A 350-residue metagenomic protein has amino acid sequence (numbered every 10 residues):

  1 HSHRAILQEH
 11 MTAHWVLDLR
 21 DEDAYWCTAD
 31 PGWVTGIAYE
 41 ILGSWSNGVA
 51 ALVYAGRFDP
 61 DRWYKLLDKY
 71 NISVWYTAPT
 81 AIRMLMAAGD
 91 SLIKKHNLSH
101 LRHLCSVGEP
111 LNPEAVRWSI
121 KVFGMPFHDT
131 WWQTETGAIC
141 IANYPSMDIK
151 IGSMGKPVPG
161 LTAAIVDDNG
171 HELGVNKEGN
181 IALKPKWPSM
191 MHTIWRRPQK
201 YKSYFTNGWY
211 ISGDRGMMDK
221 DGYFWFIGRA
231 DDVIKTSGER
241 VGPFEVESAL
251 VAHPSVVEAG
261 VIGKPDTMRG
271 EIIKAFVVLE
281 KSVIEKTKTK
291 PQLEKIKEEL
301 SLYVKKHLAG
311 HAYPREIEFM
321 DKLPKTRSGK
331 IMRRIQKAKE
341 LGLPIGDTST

Functional and structural regions predicted by a protein language model:
L7-C27, P31-V74, A88: Conserved AMP-binding/adenylation subdomain of ANL enzymes
H14, R20-E22, S46-V49, I72-T77 (+2 more regions): Gly/Ser/Thr-rich phosphate-binding loop
C27-T28, V53-Y54, C105-V107, V166-D168 (+10 more regions): Thr-Gly-centered strand-to-loop micro-motif
D68, W75, W187, H192-T193 (+4 more regions): AMP-binding/adenylate-forming catalytic core of the ANL superfamily
H100, G124, G160, S255-E258 (+2 more regions): Glycine-centered tight turns that cap/initiate beta-strands
G108, W132, G155, D214 (+1 more regions): Active-site glycine-centered loops adjacent to acidic/histidine catalytic or metal-binding residues that shape
P157-G160, H171-S203, E239-V241, L343-P344: Conserved ATP/PPi-binding loop(s) of AMP-dependent carboxylate-activating enzymes
K339-T350: Acidic/polar alpha-helix N-cap and adjacent early helical turns within long charge-rich amphipathic helices/linkers
